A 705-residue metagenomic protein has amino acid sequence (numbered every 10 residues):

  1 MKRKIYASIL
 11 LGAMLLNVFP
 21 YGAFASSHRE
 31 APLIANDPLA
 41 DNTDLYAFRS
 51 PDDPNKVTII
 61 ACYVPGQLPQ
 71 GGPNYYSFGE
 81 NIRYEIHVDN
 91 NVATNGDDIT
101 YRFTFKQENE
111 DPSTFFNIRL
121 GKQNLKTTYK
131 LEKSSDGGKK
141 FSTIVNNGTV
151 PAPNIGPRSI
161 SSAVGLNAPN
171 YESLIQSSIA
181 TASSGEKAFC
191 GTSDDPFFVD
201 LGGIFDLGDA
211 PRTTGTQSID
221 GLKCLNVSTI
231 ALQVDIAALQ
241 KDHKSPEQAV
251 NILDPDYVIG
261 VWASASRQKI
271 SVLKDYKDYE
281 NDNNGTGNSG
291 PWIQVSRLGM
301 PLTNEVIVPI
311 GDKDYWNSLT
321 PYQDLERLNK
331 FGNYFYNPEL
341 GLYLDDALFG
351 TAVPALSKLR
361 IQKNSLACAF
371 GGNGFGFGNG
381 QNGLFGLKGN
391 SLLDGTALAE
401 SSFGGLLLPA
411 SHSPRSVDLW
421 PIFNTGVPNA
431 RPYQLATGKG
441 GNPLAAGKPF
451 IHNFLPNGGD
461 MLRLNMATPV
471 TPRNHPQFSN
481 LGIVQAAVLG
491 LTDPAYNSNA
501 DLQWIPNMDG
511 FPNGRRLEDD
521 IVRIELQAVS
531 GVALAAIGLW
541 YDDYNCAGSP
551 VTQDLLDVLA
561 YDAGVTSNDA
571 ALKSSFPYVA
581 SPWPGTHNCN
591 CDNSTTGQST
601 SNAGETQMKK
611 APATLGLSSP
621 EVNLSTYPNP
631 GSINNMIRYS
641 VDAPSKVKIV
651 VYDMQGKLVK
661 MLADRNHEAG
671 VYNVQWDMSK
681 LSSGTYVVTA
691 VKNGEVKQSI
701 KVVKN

Functional and structural regions predicted by a protein language model:
M1-I9: Bacterial N-terminal signal peptides that target proteins for export
K4, N91-N95, Y639: Asp-box/BNR beta-propeller loop motif
Y6, G22-A23: Long, low-complexity, intrinsically disordered N-terminal extensions of eukaryotic proteins, enriched
I9-V18: Bacterial N-terminal signal peptides
L15, D37, Y76-F78, L222 (+8 more regions): Generic marker of residues within folded, mature protein domains
A23, K609-Y627, G631-N705: C-terminal outer-membrane/trafficking sorting elements
F24-S601: Surface-exposed extracytoplasmic segments
Q598-T614: Short, compositionally biased serine/threonine- and acidic-rich segments at solvent-exposed termini, linkers, or domain
